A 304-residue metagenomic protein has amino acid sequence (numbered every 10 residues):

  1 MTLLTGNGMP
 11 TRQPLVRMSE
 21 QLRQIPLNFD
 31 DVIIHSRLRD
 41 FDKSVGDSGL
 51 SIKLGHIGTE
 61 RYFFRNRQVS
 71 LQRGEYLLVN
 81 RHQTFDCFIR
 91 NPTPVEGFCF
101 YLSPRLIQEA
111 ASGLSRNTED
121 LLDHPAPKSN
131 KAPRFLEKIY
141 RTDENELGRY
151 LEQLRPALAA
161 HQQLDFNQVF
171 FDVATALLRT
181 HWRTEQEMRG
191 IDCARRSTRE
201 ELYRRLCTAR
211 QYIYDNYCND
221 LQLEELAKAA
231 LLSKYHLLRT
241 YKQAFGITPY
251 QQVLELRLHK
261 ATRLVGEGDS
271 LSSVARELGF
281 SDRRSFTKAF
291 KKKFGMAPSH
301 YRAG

Functional and structural regions predicted by a protein language model:
M1-N28, A157: A short, N-terminal "cap"/entry segment at the start of jelly-roll beta-barrel domains of the cupin/DSBH fold
S19-P127, L158-L164: N-terminal regulatory/effector-sensing and dimerization cores that precede helix-turn-helix DNA-binding domains
I57, E255-L258, G295: ATP/adenylate-binding site constellation spanning eukaryotic-like Ser/Thr protein kinases, ABC-transporter
R90, G113-L114, T180, L264 (+1 more regions): Residue-level signal for well-ordered alpha-helical positions
D123-N145, E152-N219, E224-E225, A229-A230 (+2 more regions): Short, Lys/Arg-enriched, Trp-marked, Pro/Gly-tolerant hinge/linker segments that flank
C207-D215, D220-L232, R239-D282, T287 (+1 more regions): Terminal helix-turn-helix DNA-binding modules in bacterial transcription factors
